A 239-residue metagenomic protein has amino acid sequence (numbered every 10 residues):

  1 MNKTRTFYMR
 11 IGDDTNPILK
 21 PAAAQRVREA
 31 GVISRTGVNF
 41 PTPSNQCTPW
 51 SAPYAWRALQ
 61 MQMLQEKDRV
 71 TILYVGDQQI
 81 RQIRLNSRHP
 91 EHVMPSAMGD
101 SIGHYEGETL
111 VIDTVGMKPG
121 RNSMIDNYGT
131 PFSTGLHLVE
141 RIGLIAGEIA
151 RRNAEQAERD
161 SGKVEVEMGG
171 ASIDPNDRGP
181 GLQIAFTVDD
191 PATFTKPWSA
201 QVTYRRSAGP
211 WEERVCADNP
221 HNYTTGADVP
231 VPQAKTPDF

Functional and structural regions predicted by a protein language model:
M1-F239: PEST-like low-complexity, intrinsically disordered acidic/proline/serine-rich tracts that flank trafficking/processing
